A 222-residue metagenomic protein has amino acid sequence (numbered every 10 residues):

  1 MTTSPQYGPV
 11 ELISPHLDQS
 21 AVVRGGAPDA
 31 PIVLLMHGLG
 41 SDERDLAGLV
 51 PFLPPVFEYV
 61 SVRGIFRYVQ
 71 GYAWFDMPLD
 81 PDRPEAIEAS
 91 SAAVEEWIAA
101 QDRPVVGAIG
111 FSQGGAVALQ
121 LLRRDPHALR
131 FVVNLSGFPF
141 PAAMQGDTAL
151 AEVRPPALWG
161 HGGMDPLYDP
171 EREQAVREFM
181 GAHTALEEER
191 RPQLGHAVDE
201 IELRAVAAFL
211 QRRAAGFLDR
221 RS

Functional and structural regions predicted by a protein language model:
T3-R103: Serine-hydrolase catalytic machinery in alpha/beta-hydrolase-like enzymes
V62-I65, V133-P141: Active-site nucleophile loop of the alpha/beta-hydrolase fold
G107, F131-V133: Residue in the alpha/beta-hydrolase core beta-strand immediately N-terminal to the catalytic nucleophile
I109-G114, A118: Gly/Ala-rich beta-loop-alpha elbow adjacent to hydrolase catalytic centers
Q120-F131, P139-F140: Conserved hydrolase catalytic core segment
P141, G163-Y168, H196-A197: Acidic catalytic loop of the alpha/beta-hydrolase fold
V153, W159-H161, D165: Short beta-strand/loop motif that positions the catalytic acidic residue of the alpha/beta-hydrolase fold
E171-S222: C-terminal catalytic histidine-bearing segment of alpha/beta-hydrolase fold enzymes
